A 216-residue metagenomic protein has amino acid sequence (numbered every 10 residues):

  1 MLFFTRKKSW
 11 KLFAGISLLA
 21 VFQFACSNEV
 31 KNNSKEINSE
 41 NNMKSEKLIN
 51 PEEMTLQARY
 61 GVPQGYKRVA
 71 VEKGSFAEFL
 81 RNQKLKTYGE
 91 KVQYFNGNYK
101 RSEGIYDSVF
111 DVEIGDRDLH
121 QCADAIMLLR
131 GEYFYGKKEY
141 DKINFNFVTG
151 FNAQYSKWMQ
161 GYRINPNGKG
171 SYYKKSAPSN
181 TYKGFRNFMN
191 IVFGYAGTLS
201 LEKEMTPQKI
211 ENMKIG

Functional and structural regions predicted by a protein language model:
L2-A14: Bacterial N-terminal signal peptides that target proteins for export
F24-A25: C-terminal motif of bacterial Sec signal peptides marking the signal peptidase cleavage site
E29-S102, E113-H120: N-terminal module-boundary/linker segments of secreted carbohydrate-active enzymes
S102, G115-Y133, T181-F185: Active-site nucleophilic cysteine motif
E103, S108, L129, Y140-G161: Acidic helix-start/capping segments at beta-turn-to-alpha-helix junctions
E113-D118, Y133-V148: Surface-exposed patches in mature extracellular/periplasmic domains of secreted proteins
R130-K137, Y162, P166, V192-A196: Sec/Tat-exported extracytoplasmic proteins
N180-G216: ...with weaker cross-activation on analogous glycine-rich loops/strands in unrelated enzymes
